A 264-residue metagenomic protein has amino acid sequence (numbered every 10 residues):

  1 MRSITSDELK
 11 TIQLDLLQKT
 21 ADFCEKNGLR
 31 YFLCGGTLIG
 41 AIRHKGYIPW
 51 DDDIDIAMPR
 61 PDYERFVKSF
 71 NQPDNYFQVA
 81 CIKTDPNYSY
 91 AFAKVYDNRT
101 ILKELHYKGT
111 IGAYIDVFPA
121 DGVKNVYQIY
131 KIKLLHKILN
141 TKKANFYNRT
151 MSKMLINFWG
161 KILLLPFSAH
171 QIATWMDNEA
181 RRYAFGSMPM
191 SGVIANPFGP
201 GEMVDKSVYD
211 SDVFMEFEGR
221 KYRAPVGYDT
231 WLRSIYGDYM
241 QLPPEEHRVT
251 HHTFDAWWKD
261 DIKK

Functional and structural regions predicted by a protein language model:
M1-E25, F70-N125, A144-N145, R149-I156 (+2 more regions): Conserved catalytic core of two-metal-ion nucleotidyltransferases
A21-I54, Y63, S207, S234-I235: Active-site nucleotide-donor binding segment shared across nucleotidyl transfer reactions
Y47-I48, D62, D255-D260: Short amphipathic alpha-helical patches
I54-D55, R220: Short active-site oxyanion
A57-P59: Short hydrophobic/aromatic beta-strand micro-patches that form the beta-sheet surface supporting nucleotide- or nucleic
E64-K68: Short, conserved charged micro-motifs
V126-I132: A short secondary-structure junction signal
